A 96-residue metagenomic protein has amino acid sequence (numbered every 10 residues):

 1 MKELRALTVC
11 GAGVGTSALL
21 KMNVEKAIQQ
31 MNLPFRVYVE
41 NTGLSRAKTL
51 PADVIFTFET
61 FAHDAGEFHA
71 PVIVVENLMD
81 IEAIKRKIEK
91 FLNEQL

Functional and structural regions predicted by a protein language model:
M1-T42: Conserved active-site segments centered on acidic
K2, G15, L19, P51 (+2 more regions): Cytosolic covalent-transfer regions centered on His/Cys nucleophiles that carry phosphoryl or persulfide groups
A18, A65-E67, I84: Short glycine-/acidic-enriched loop or helix-start segments at secondary-structure transitions that form or flank
Y38-V39, A52-F58: Short, hydrophobic beta-strand segments that form beta-sheet elements in well-ordered domains
T42-L44, T57-H63: Short, polar loop motifs at secondary-structure junctions
L44-L50: Acidic, metal-coordinating helix/loop segments flanking the phosphotransfer/catalytic sites of two-component signaling
L50-P51, F68-H69: Short, structured coil segments at secondary-structure junctions
P71-L96: Ser/Thr/Gly-rich flexible loops in soluble cytosolic domains mediating phosphotransfer, phosphorylation
